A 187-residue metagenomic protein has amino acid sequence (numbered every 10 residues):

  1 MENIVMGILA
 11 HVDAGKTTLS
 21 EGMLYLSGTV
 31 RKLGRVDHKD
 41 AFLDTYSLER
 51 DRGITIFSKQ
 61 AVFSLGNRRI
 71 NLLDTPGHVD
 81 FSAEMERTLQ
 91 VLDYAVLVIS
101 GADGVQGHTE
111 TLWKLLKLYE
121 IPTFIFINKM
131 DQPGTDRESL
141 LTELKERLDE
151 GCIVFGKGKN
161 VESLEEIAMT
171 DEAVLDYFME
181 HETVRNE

Functional and structural regions predicted by a protein language model:
M1-A14, L33, G101-E187: P-loop NTPase catalytic nucleotide-binding module
M1-I99, V105, E143-C152: P-loop NTPase switch module centered on the Walker A-proximal segment
